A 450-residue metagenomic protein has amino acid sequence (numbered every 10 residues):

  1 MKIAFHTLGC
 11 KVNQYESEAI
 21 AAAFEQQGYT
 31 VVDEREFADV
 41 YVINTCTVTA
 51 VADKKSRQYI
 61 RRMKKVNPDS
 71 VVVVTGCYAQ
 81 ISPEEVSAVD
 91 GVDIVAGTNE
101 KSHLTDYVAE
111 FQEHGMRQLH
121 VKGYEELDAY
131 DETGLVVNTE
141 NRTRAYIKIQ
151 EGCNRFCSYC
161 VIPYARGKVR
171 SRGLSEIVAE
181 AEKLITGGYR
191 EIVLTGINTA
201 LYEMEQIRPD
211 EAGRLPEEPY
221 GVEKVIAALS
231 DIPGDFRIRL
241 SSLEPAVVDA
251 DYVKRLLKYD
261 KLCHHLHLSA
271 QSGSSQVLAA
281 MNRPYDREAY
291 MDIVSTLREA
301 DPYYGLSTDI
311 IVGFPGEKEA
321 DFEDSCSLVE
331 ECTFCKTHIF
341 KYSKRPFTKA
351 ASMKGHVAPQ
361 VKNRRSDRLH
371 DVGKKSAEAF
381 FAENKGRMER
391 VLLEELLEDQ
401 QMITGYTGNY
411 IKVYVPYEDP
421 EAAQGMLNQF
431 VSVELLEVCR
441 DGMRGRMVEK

Functional and structural regions predicted by a protein language model:
M1-Y202, E218-G221, D251, L266 (+4 more regions): Proteins enriched for Cys/Gly/acidic motifs involved in redox and nucleic-acid/cofactor modification
A52-K54, K168-S175, E203-I207, A280-R283 (+2 more regions): Short, solvent-exposed loop/turn segments at secondary-structure boundaries
V72-V73, I81, T186-E319, E330: Conserved SAM/AdoMet-binding glycine-rich loop
S102, R155, G167, A200 (+4 more regions): Glycine-centered loop/turn positions within well-structured domains that cap or flank conserved ligand/cofactor-binding
E140-T143, C153-R155, L262, S272 (+5 more regions): Short flexible coil/turn linkers enriched for glycine and charged/polar residues that connect secondary-structure
C157, I177, L194, L240 (+7 more regions): Conserved, mostly hydrophobic/aromatic
D210-G213, G234-D235, A350-K362: Short acidic, glycine/proline-enriched helix-loop-strand junctions
S352-K450: Terminal RNA-binding accessory module
